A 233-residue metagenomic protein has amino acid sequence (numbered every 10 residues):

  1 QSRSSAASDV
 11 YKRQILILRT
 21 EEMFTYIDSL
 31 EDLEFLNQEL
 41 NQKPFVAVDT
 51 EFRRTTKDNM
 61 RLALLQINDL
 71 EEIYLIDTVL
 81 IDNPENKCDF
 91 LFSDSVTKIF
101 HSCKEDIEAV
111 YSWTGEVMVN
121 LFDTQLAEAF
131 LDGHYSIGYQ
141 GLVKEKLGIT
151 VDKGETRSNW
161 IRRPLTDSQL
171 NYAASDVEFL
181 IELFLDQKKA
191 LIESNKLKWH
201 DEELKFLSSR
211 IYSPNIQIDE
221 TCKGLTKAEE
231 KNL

Functional and structural regions predicted by a protein language model:
Q1-Q14: Single conserved hydrophobic/aromatic residue that forms the stacking wall/gate of nucleotide- or nucleobase-binding
S2, D28, H101-S102: Small/polar loops that bind or transfer phosphate-bearing groups
A7, K43, D94-S95: Short, well-ordered alpha-helix to beta-strand connector turns
I17-V46, T50: N-terminal accessory regions of nucleic-acid-interacting proteins
K43-F45, R61-L64, I73: A common structural microfeature
E51-N68: An N-terminal structural lobe/cap that precedes and organizes the functional/catalytic core across diverse proteins
Q66, E71-N86, F90-I181, Q187-K188 (+1 more regions): Active-site-proximal helix-loop-helix substrate-binding element of RNase H-like nuclease domains
L170-L233: Mixed-charge, glycine-rich, non-catalytic linkers/tails in nucleic-acid processing enzymes
